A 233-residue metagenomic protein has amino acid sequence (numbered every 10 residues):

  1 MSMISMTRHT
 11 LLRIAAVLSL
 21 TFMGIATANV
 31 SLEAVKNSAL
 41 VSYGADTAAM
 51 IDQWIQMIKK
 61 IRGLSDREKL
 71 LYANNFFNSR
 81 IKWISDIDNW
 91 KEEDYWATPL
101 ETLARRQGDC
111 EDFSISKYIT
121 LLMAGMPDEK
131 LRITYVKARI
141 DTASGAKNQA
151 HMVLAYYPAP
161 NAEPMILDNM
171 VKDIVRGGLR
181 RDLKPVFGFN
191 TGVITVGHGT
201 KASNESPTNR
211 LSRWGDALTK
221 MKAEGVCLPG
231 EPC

Functional and structural regions predicted by a protein language model:
S2-A15: Bacterial N-terminal signal peptides that target proteins for export
S2-S5, F22, K220: Residue-level detector of intrinsically disordered terminal segments
T7-T10, M23, G215: Compositionally biased, intrinsically disordered low-complexity regions
R13-M23: Bacterial N-terminal signal peptides
A26-C233: A structural boundary/capping signal
